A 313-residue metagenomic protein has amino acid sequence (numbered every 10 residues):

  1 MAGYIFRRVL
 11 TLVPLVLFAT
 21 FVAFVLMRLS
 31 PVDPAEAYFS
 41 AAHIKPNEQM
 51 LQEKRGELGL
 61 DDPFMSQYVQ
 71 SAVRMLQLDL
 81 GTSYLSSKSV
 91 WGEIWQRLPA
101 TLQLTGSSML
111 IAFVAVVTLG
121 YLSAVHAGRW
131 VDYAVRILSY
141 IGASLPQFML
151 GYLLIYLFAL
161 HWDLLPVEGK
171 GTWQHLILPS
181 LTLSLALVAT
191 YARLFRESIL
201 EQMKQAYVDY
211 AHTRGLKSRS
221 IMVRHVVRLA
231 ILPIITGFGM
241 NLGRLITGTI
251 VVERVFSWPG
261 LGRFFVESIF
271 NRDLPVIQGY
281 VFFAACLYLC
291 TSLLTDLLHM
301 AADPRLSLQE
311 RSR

Functional and structural regions predicted by a protein language model:
M1-L10: N-terminal Sec/SRP start-transfer signal
A2-G3, I94, L98-V131, K170-R313: Alpha-helical transmembrane segments of integral membrane proteins, especially multi-pass inner/plasma-membrane
V9, M50, K54, F64-L80 (+9 more regions): Hydrophobic alpha-helical segments of integral membrane proteins, encompassing both true transmembrane helices
L12, R97, T101, I137-S144 (+1 more regions): Residue-level signal for discrete positions within transmembrane alpha-helices of multi-pass small-molecule
V16, T20, F24-L29, A37 (+5 more regions): Membrane-embedded alpha-helical segments of multi-pass transporters/permeases
V16-V69, D163-L178: Hydrophobic alpha-helical transmembrane segments of membrane transport/permease proteins and related membrane-embedded
V22-L29, L58-G59, V73, I137-P166 (+1 more regions): Membrane-water interface segments at the C-terminal ends of transmembrane alpha-helices in multi-pass inner-membrane
L60-V117: An internal, D/E-rich "acidic patch" concept
